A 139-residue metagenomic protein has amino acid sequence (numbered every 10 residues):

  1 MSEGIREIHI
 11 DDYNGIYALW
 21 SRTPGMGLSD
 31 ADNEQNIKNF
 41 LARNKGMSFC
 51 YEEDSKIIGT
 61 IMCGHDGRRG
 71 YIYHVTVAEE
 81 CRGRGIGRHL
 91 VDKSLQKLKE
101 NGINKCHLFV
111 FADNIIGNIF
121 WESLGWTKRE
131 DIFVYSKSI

Functional and structural regions predicted by a protein language model:
S2-I16: A short beta-loop-alpha structural element at the N-terminal edge of CoA-dependent acyl/N-acetyltransferase catalytic
E7, Y17-A31: Helix-loop element at the rim of GNAT/NAT acetyltransferase active sites that forms part of the acceptor-substrate
L28-C50: Active-site rim helix/loop that mediates acceptor-substrate recognition in acyltransferases
M47-G59: Conserved beta-hairpin
E53, I61-R69: A conserved beta-strand-loop-helix scaffold within acyl/acetyltransferase catalytic domains
G83-Q96, S123: Conserved acetyl-CoA-binding loop-helix of GNAT-fold acetyltransferases
L98-V110: Conserved GNAT acetyl-CoA-binding A-motif
L108-G117, S136-I139: Conserved beta-strand-loop-alpha-helix junction that forms the acyl-donor binding cleft
